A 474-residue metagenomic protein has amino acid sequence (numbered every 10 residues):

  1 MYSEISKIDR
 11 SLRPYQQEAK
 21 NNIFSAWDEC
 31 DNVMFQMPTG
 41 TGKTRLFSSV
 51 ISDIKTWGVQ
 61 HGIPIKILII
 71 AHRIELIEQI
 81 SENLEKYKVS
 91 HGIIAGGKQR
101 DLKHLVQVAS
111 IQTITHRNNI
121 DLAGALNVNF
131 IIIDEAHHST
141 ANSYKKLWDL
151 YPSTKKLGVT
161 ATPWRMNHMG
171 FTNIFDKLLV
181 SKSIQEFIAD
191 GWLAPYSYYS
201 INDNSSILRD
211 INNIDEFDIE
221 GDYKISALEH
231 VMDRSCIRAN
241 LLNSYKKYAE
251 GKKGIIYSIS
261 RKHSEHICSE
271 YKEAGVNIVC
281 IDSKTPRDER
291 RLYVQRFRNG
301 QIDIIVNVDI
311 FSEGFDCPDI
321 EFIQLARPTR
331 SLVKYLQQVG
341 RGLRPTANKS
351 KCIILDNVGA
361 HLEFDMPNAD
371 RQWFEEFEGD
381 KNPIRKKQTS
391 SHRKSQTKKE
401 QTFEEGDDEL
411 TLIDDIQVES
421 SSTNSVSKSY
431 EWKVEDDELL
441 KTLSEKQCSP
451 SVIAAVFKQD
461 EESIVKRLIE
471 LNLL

Functional and structural regions predicted by a protein language model:
M1-Q36: Conserved pre-motif I regulatory segment
E29-V50: Walker A/P-loop
L46, I63-L84: Conserved Walker A/P-loop ATP-binding site and its immediately adjacent core in helicase/helicase-like ATPase domains
G96-L102, E265-H266, V276-V308: Conserved helicase ATPase core of P-loop NTP-dependent helicases/translocases
H138-Y198: Post-DEXD/H (motif II) to motif III coupling segment of the RecA-like Helicase ATP-binding lobe
L178-I255: Conserved interdomain linker/interface between the two RecA-like ATPase lobes of SF2 helicase motors
I304-N307, E313-P328, K334, R341 (+1 more regions): A short beta-strand element within the Helicase C-terminal
G342-R371: Conserved segment of the helicase C-terminal RecA-like domain
